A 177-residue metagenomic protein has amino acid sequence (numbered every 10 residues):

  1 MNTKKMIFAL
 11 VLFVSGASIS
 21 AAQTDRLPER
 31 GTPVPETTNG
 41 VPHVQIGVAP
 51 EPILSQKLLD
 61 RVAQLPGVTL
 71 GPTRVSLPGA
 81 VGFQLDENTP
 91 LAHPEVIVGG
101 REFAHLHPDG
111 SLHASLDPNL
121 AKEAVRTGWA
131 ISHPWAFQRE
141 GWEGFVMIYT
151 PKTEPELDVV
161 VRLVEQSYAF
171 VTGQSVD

Functional and structural regions predicted by a protein language model:
M1-I7: Bacterial N-terminal signal peptides that target proteins for export
A9-A17: Bacterial N-terminal signal peptides
A17, A21-Q23: N-terminal membrane-anchoring alpha-helices
Q23-D177: Charge-dense, helix-prone N-terminal extensions
